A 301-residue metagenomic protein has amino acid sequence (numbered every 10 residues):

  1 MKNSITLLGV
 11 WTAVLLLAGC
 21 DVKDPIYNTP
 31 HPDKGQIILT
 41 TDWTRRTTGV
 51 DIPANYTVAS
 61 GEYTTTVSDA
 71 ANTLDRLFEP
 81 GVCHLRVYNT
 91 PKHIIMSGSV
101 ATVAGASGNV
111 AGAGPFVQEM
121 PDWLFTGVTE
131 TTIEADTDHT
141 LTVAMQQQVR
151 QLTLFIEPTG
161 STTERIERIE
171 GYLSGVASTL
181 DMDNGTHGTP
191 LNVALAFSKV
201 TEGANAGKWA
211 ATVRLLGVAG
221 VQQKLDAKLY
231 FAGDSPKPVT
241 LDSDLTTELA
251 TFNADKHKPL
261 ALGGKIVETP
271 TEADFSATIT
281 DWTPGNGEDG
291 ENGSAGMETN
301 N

Functional and structural regions predicted by a protein language model:
M1-G9: Bacterial N-terminal signal peptides that target proteins for export
L16-G19: C-terminal motif of bacterial Sec signal peptides marking the signal peptidase cleavage site
D21-Y27: Bacterial lipoprotein signal-peptidase II cleavage site
V22, H93-T140, D234-V267: Structured interaction patches on ligand/partner-binding surfaces of diverse proteins
P25, L39-I52, F155-E164: Structural motif
H31-P32, T142-V149: Conserved "repeat-terminator" motif of extracellular CCP/Sushi domains
D51-A101, R165-A250: Tryptophan-paired
K228-N301: Hydrophilic extracytoplasmic domains
